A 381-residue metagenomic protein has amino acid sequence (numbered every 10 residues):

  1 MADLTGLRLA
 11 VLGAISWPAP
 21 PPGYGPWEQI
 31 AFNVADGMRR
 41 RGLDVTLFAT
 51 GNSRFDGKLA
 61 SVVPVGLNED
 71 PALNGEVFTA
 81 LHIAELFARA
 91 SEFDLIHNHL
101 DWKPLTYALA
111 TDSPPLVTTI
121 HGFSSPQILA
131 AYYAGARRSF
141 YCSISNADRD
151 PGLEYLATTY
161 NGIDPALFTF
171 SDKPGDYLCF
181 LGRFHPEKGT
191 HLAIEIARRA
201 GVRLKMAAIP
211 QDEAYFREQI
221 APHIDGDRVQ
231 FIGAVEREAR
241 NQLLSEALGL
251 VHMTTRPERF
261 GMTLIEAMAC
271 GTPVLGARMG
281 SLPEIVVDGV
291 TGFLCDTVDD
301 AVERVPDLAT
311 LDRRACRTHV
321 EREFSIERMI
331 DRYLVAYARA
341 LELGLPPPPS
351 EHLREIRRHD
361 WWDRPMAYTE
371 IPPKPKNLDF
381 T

Functional and structural regions predicted by a protein language model:
M1-T381: Catalytic cores of nucleotide-sugar-dependent glycosyltransferases that transfer UDP/GDP/TDP-activated
